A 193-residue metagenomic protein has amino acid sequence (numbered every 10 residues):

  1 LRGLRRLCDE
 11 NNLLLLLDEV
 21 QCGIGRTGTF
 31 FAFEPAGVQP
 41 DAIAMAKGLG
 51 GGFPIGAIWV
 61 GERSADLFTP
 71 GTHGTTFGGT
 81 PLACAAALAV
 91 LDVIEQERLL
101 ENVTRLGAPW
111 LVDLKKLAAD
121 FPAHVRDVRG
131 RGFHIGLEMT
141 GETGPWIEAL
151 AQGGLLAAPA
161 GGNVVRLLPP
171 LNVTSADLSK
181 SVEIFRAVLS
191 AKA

Functional and structural regions predicted by a protein language model:
L1-A193: Conserved N-terminal phosphate-binding loop of PLP-dependent enzymes in the Aspartate aminotransferase
